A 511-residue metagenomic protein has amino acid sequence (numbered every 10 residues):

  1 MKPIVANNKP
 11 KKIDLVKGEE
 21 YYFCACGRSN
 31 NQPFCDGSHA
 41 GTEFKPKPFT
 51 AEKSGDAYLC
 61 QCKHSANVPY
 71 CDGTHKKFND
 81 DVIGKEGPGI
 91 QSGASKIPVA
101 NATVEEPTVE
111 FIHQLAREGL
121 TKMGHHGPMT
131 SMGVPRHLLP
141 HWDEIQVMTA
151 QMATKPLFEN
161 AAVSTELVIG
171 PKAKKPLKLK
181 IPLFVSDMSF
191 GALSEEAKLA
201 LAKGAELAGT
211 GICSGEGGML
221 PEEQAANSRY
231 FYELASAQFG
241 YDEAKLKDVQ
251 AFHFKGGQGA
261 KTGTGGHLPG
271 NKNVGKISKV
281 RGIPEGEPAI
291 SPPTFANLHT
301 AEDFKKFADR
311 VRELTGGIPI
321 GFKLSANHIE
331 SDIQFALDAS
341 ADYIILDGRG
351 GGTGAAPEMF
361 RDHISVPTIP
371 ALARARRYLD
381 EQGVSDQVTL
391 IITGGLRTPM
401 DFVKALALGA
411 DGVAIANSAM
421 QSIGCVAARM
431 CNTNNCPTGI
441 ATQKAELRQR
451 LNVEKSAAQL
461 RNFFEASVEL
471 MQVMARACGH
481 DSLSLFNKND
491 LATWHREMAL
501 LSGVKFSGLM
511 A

Functional and structural regions predicted by a protein language model:
M1-N8, Y58-L59, K63-P69, G73-N101 (+3 more regions): Flanking helices and flexible, charged tails adjoining ferredoxin-like Fe-S electron-transfer domains in multi-subunit
M1-P33, G37-L59, V82-G84, I90-S92: N-terminal pre-ligand scaffold of iron-sulfur
Y21-F34, A57-V68, G93, I344 (+2 more regions): Cysteine-centered iron-sulfur cluster-binding motifs in ferredoxin-type domains/subunits of redox enzymes
P33-F34, H39-K45, H75-V82, C436 (+1 more regions): Iron-sulfur (Fe-S) cluster-binding segments and ferredoxin-like electron-carrier domains, especially [2Fe-2S]
Q91-L183, D187-K203, T210-G211, G218-M219 (+4 more regions): Conserved, well-structured core domains of diverse proteins
K180, D187, A192-R310, L314-G321 (+1 more regions): Active-site-facing alpha/beta catalytic cores
P292-R448: Glycine-rich phosphate/ribose-binding loops and adjacent secondary-structure elements that form binding surfaces
R397-F402, L406-A511: Gly/Ser/Thr/Ala-enriched C-terminal appendages of enzymes
